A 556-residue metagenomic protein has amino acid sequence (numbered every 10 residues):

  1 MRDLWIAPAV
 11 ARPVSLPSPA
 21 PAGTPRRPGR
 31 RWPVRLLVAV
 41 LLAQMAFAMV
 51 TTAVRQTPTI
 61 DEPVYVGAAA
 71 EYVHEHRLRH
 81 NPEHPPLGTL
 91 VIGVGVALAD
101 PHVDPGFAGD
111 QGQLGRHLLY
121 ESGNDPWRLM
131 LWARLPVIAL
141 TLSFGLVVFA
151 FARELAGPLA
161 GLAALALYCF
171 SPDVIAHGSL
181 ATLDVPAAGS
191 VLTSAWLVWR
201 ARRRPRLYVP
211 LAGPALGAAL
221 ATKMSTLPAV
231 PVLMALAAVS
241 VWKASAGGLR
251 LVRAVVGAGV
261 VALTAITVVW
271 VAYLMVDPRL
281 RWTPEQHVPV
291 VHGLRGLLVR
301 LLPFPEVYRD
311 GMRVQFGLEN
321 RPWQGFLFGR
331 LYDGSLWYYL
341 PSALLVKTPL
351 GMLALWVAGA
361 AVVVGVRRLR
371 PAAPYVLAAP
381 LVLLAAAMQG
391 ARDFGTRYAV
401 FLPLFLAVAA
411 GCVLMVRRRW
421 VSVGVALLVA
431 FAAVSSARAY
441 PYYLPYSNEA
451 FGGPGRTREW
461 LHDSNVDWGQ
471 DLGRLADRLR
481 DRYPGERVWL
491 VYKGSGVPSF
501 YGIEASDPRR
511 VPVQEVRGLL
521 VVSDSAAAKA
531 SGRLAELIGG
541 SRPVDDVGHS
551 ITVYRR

Functional and structural regions predicted by a protein language model:
R2-P19, P25, F451-R556: C-terminal luminal/periplasmic domains and tails of membrane-associated envelope-modifying transferases
A11-R12, H74, L78-I138, R281-D333: Interfacial juxtamembrane loops and adjacent helix segments that form the catalytic/substrate-binding surfaces
V34, P105-R116, V148-F170, R202-R203 (+3 more regions): Transmembrane-helix signature of polytopic, membrane-embedded enzymes that assemble or transfer cell-envelope glycans
L37-V40, P231, G259-A262, T267 (+3 more regions): Signature aromatic-anchored transmembrane alpha helix within multi-pass, membrane-resident enzymes that catalyze glycan
L146-F151, P186-R203, A215, F405-A409: Specific aromatic-rich, kink-prone transmembrane helix
V148, A343-R370: Hydrophobic, aromatic-rich transmembrane alpha-helices and their immediate juxtamembrane boundary segments
A164-C169, W196, L216, L220: Short helix- or helix-capping micro-motifs that position conserved polar/aromatic residues at function-defining sites
L197-P205, A229-A265, P278, A360-P371 (+2 more regions): Perimembrane helix-loop-helix junctions
